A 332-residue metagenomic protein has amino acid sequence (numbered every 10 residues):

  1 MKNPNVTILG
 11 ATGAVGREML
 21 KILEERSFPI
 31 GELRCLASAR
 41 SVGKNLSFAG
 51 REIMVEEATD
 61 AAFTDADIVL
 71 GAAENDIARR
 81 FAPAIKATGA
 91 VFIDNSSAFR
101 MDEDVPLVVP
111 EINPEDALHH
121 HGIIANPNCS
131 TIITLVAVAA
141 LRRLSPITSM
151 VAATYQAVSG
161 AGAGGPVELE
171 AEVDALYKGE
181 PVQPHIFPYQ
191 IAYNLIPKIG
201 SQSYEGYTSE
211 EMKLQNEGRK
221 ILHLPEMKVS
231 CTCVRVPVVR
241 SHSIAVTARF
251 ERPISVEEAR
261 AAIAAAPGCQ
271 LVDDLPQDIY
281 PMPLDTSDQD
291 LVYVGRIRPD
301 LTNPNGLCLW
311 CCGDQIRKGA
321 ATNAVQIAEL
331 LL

Functional and structural regions predicted by a protein language model:
M1-I191, M227-K228, R252, V292-Y293 (+4 more regions): N-terminal Rossmann-like NAD(P) cofactor-binding subdomain of oxidoreductases, focused on the glycine-rich
L9, V69, V158-L332: Charged docking surfaces used in two-component/phosphorelay signaling
